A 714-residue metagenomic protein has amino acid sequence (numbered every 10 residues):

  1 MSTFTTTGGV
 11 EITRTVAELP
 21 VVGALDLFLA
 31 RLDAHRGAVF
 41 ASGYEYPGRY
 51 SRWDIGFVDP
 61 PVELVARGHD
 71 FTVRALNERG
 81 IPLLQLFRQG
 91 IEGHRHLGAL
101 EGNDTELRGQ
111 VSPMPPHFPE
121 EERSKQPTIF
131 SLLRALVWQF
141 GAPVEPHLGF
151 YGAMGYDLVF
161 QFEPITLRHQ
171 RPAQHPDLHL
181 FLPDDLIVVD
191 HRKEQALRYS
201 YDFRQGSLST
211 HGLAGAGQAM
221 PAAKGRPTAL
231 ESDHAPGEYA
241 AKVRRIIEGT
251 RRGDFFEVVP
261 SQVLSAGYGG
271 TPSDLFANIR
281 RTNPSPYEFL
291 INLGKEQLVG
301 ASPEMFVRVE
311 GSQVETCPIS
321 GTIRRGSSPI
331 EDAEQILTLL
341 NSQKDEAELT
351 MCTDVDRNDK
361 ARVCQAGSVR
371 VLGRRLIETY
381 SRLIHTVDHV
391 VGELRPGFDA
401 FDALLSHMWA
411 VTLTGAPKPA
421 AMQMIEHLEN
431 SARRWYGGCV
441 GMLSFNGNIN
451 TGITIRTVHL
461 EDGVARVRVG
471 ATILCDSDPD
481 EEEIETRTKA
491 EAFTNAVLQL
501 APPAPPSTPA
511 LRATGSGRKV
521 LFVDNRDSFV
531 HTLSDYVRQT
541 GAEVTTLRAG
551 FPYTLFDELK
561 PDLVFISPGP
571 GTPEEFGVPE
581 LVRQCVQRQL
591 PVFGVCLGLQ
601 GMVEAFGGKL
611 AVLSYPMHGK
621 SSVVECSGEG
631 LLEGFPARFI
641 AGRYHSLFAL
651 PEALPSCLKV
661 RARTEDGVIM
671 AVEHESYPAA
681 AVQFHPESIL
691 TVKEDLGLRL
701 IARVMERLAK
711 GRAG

Functional and structural regions predicted by a protein language model:
M1-G517: Extended alpha-helical targeting/anchoring segments, especially N-terminal organellar/secretory targeting helices
S2, T494-G577, Q584-L590, A702-G714: N-terminal beta1-alpha1 cap of cysteine-dependent amidohydrolase-like domains
F4-T5, R14, A75, K659-R663 (+1 more regions): C-terminal and late-domain segments of enzyme folds
R198, C317-S320, A641, A680-F684: Active-site-proximal beta-strand elements of phosphoester/diester hydrolases
D274, I453, E575-R583, G697-I701: Charged helix-capping and loop-helix junction motifs
G438, G628-Y677: Catalytic beta-strand/loop cores that center a nucleophilic Ser/Cys/Thr and support acyl-enzyme chemistry
E558-G634, R638-I640: Cysteine-nucleophile active-site neighborhood
